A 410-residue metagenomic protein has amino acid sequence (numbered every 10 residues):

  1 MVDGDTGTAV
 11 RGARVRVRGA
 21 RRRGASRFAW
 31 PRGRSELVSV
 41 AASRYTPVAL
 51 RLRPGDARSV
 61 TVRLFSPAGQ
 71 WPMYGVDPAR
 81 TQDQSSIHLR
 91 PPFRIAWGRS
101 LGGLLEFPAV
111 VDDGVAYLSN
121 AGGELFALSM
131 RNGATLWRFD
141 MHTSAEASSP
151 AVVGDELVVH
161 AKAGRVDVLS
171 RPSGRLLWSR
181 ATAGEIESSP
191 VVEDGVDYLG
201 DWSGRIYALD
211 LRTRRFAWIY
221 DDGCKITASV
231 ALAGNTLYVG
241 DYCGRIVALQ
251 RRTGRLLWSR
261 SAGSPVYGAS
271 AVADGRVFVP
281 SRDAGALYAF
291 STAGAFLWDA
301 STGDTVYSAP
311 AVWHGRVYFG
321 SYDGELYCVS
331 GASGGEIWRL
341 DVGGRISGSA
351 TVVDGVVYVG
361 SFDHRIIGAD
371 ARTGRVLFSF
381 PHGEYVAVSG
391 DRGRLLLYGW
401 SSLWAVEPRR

Functional and structural regions predicted by a protein language model:
M1-G12: Structural motif
R11-W30: Short, solvent-exposed S/T- and G/P-enriched segments that are highly enriched in secreted/extracellular and lumenal
G19, Q70-P78, G102-L125, F139-D167 (+7 more regions): Repeat-blade elements of multi-bladed beta-propeller folds
S39-R51: A short, solvent-exposed loop/turn motif at the edges and junctions of modular extracellular/periplasmic domains
R53-G69: Extracellular beta-sheet/turn segments enriched in Thr/Pro/Gly and aliphatic residues
P67-I95: Blade/loop signatures of beta-propeller domains
I95-R99, A134-F139, R175-R180, R215-Y220 (+4 more regions): A short beta-strand motif characteristic of beta-propeller blades
S129-G133, S170-G174, D210-R214, Q250-G254 (+4 more regions): Short loop/turn segments that connect beta-strands within beta-propeller blades
